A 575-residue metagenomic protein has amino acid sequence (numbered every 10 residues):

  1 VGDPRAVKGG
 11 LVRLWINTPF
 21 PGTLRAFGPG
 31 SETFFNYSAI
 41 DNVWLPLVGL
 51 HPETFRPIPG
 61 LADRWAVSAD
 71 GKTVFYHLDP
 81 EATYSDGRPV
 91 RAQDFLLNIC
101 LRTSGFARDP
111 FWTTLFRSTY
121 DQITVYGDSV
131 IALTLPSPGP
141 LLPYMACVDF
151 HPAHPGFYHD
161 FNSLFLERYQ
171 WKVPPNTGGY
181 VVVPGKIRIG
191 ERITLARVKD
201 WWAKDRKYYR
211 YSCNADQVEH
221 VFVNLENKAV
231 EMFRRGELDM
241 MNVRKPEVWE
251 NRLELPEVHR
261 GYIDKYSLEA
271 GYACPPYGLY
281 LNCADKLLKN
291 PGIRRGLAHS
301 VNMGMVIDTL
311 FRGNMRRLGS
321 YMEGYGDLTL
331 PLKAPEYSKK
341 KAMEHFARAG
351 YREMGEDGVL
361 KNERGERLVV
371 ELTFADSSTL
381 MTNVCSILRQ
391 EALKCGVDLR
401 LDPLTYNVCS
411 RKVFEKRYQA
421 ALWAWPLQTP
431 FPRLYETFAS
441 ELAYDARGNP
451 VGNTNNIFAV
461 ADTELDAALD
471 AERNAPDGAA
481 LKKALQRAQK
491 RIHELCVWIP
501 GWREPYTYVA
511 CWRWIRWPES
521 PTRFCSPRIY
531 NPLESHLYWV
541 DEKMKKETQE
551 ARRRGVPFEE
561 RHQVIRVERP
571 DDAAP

Functional and structural regions predicted by a protein language model:
V7, H77, W112-N162, R168-Q170 (+1 more regions): Surface-exposed binding/hinge segments that line and control ligand-binding clefts or catalytic entry sites
L11-A69, C100, P175: N-terminal lobe/hinge region of extracytoplasmic solute-binding protein
R13, R91-N98, D128-T134, P138 (+8 more regions): Alpha-helical secondary-structure segments
I16, S38, K186, G190-I193 (+5 more regions): Detector for C-terminal structural segments
W44, H51-R56, C147-Q217, N227-K228 (+2 more regions): Gly/Pro-rich hinge or "lid" segments in bacterial periplasmic/extracellular proteins
D63, S85, T134-P155, V173-K228 (+5 more regions): Aromatic-rich, solvent-exposed beta-strand/loop patch
D63-R108, A132, A229-M232, L287-K289: Aromatic- and charge-enriched surface segment that lines or borders ligand/interaction sites
D79, R168, W201-E254, R389 (+2 more regions): Ligand-site clamp/hinge motif
